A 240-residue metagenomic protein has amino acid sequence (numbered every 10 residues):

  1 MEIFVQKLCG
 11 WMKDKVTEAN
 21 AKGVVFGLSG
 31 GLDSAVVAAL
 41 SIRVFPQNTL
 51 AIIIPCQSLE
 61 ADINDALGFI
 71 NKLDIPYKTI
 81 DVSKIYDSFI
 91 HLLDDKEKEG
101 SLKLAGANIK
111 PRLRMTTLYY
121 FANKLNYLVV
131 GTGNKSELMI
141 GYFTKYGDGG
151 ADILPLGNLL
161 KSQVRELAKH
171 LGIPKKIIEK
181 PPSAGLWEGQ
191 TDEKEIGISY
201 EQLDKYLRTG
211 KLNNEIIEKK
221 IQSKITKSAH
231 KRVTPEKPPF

Functional and structural regions predicted by a protein language model:
F4-V24, L40-R43, Q47-L50, Q57-S58 (+4 more regions): ATP/NTP-dependent adenylation/nucleotidyl-transfer catalytic domains that generate, transfer, or process NMP-activated
G31: Conserved G/P- and acidic residue-centered "switch" motifs that form tight phosphate/ATP-binding loops in soluble
S34: Catalytic nucleophile loop
A38, I63-N64: Conserved strand-to-helix beginnings and helix N-cap segments that scaffold or border functional pockets
